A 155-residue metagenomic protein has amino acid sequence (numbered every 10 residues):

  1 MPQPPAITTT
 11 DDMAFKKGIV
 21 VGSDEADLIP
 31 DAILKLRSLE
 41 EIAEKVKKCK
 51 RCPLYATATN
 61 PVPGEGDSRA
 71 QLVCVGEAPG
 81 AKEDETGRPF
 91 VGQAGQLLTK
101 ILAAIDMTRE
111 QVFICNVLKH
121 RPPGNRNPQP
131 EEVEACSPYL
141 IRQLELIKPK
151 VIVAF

Functional and structural regions predicted by a protein language model:
P2-F155: A polyanion-binding, active-site-adjacent surface
